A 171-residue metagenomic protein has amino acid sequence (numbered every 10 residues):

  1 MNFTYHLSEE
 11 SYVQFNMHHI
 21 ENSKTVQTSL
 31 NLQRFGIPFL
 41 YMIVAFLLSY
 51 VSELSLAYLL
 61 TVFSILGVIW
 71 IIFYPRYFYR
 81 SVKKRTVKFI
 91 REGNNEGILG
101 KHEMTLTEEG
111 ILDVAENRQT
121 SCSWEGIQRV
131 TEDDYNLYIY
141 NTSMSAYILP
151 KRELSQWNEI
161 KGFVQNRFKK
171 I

Functional and structural regions predicted by a protein language model:
M1-F3, T120-C122, Y147: Short beta-strand segments
M1-K101, V114-E116, T142, R167-I171: Eukaryotic intrinsically disordered, low-complexity regulatory linkers and tails enriched in Ser/Thr/Pro
S8, I111, S121-Y135: Phosphoinositide-dependent membrane-docking surfaces
M104, Q128, R152: Hydrophobic/aromatic beta-strand elements that line small-molecule binding cavities or substrate pockets in beta-rich
T105-G110: Short, solvent-exposed coil/turn segments at beta-strand boundaries
Y135-I171: A membrane-cytosol interface segment of integral membrane proteins
